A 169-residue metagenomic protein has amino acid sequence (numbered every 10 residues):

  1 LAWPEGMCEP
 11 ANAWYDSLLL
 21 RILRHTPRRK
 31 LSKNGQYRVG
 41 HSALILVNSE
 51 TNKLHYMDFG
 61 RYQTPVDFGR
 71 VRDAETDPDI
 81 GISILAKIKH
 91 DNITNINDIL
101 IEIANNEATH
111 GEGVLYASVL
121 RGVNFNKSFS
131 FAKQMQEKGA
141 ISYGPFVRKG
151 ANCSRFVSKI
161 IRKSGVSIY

Functional and structural regions predicted by a protein language model:
L1-A2, Y169: Short intrinsically disordered, low-complexity coil segments enriched in acidic
A2-N105: Glycine-rich catalytic cores of cysteine/serine-nucleophile enzymes that process amide/ester linkages in cell-envelope
I88-Y169: Active-site nucleophile-His-acid catalytic modules used for acyl/amide transfer and hydrolysis across diverse enzymes
